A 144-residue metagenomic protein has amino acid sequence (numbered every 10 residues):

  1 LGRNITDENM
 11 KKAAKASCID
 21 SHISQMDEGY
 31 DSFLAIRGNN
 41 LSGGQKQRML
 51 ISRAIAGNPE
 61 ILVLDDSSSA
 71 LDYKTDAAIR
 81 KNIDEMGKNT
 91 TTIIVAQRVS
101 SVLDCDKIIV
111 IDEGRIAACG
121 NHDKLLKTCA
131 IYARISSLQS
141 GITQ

Functional and structural regions predicted by a protein language model:
L1-I36, R80, N89: ABC ATPase nucleotide-binding domain helical subdomain, centered on the C-loop/LSGGQ "ABC signature"
D20-M49, L64-S67, L71-K74, G141-Q144: ABC-fold ATPase nucleotide-binding domain signature/coupling loops
Q25, G29, K81, L103-Q144: C-terminal portion of ABC ATPase nucleotide-binding domains
I51, V95: Hydrophobic anchor residue at the start of the ABC signature
A56-E60, N89: A short, proline-enriched helix->beta-strand linker immediately N-terminal to the Walker B motif in ABC-type P-loop
D72-N82: Conserved D-loop/post-Walker B switch-helix segment of ABC ATPase nucleotide-binding domains
E85-I94: Conserved catalytic loops of ABC-family nucleotide-binding domains
G87, S101-L103: A short, surface-exposed alpha-helical micro-motif characterized by mixed small hydrophobic and charged/polar residues
